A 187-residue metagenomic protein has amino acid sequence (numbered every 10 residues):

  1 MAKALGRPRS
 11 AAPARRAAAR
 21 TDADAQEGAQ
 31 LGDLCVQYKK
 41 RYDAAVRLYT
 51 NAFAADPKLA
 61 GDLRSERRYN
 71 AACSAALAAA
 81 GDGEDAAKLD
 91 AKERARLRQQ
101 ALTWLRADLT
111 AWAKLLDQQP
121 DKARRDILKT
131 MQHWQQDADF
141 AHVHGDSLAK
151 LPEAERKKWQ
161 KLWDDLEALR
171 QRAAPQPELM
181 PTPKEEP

Functional and structural regions predicted by a protein language model:
M1-P187: Alpha-helical protein-protein interaction modules
